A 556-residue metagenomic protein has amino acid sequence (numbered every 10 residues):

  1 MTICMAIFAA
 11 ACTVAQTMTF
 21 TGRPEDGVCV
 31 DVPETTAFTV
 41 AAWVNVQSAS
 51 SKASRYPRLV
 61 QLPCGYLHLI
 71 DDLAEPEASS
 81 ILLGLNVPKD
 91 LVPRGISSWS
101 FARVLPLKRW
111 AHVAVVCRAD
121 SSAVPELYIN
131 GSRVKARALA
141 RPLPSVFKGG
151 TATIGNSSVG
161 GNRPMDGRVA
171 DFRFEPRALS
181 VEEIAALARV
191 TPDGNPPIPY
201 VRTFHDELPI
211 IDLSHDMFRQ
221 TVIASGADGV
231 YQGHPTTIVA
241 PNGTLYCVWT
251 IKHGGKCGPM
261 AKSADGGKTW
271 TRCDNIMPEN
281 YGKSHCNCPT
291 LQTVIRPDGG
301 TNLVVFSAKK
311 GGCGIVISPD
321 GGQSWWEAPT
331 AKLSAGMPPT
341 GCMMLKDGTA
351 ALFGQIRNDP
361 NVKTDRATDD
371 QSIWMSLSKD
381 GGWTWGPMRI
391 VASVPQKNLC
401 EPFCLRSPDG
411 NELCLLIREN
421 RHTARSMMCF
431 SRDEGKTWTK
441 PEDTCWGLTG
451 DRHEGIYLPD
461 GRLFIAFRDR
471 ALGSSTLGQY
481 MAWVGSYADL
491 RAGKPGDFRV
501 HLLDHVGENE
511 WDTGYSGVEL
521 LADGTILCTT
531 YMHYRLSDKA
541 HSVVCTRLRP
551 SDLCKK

Functional and structural regions predicted by a protein language model:
M1-A11: Bacterial N-terminal signal peptides
C4, A102, G161, R173 (+3 more regions): Generic anion/oxyanion-binding catalytic loop in active/binding sites
A6, Q47, R55-Y56, L67-D72 (+5 more regions): Intrinsically disordered, low-complexity boundary segments flanking structured domains
F8, A53, E77-A78, R177 (+6 more regions): A ubiquitous, low-specificity "background" feature that marks scattered single residues across proteins without
V14, P199-K556: Asp-box/BNR beta-propeller blade signature and adjacent active/binding-site loops in extracellular glycan-interacting
Q16-P199: Extracellular glycan-associated modules
